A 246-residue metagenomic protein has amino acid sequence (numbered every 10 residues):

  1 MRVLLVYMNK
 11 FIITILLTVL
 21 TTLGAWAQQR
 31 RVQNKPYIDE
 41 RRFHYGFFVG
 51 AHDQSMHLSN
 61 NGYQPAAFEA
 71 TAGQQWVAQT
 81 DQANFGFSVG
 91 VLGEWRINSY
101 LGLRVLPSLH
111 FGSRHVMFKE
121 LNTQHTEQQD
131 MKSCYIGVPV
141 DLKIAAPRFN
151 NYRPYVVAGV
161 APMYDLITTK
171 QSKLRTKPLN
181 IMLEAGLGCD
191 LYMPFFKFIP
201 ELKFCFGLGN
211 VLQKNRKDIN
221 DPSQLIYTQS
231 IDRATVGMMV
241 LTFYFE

Functional and structural regions predicted by a protein language model:
W26-F85, Y244-E246: Short glycine/proline- and aromatic-enriched beta-strand/turn motifs that initiate or cap beta-hairpins
V32, P178, L191-E246: Predominantly the C-terminal beta-signal and adjacent terminal strand-loop region of outer-membrane beta-barrel
V32-N34, Q74-Q79, T123-Q129, T169-R175 (+1 more regions): Extracellular loop and loop/strand-boundary signature of outer-membrane beta-barrel proteins
E40, N98-Y100, P147-N151, Y192-F196 (+1 more regions): Outer-membrane beta-barrel channels and translocator barrels
R41-F43, A83-F87, K132-V138, Y152 (+2 more regions): Residues that define the transmembrane beta-barrel architecture of outer-membrane proteins
F47-A51, F87-W95, P107-L109, V138-A146 (+5 more regions): Residues on the lipid-exposed face of transmembrane beta-strands in outer-membrane beta-barrel proteins
L58-Q64, H115-N122, L166-L174, V211-D218: Outer-membrane beta-barrel translocator domains and adjoining extracellular loop/strand segments of Gram-negative
N61-K119, T123-Q124: Glycine- and aromatic-enriched membrane insertion/assembly motifs of diderm outer-membrane and organelle channel
